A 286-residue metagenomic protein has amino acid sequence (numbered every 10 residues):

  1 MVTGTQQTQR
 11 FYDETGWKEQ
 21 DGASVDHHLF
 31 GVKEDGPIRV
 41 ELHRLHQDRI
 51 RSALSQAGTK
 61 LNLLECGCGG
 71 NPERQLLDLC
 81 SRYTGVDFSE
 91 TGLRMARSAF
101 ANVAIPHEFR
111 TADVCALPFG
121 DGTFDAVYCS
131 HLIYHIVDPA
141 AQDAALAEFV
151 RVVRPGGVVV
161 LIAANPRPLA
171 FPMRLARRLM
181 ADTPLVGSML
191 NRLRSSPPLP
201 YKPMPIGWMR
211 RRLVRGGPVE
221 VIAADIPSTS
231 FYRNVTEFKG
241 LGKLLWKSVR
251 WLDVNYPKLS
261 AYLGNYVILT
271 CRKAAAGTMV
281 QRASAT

Functional and structural regions predicted by a protein language model:
M1-A57: Conserved class I S-adenosyl-L-methionine
G70-C80: Conserved SAM-binding loop of SAM-dependent methyltransferases across substrates and taxa, primarily the Class I
S89-T91: Conserved SAM/SAH-binding beta-strand->alpha-helix loop
N102-L117: Conserved SAM-binding strand-loop segment of SAM-dependent methyltransferases
Y128: A conserved beta-strand element that flanks and buttresses the S-adenosyl-L-methionine
D143-P155: A short glycine-rich, Lys/Arg-flanked "PGG" loop and its adjoining helix->strand segment in the class I
V158-L185: Conserved class I S-adenosyl-L-methionine
G207, R211, E220-A285: A C-terminal cap/extension of S-adenosyl-L-methionine-dependent methyltransferases that defines the acceptor-substrate
